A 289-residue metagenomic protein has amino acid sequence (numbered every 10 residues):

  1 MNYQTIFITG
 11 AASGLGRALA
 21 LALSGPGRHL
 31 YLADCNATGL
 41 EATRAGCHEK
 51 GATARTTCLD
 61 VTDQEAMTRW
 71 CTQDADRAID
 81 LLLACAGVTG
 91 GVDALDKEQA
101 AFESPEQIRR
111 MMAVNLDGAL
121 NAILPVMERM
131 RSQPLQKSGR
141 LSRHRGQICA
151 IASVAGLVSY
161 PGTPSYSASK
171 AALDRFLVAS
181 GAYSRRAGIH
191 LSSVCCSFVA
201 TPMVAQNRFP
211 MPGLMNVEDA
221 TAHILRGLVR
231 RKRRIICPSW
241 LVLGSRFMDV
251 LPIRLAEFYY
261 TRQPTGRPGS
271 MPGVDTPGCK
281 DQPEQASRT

Functional and structural regions predicted by a protein language model:
A12-S13: Conserved glycine-rich cofactor-binding loop
R28-A42: Conserved glycine-rich Rossmann-like NAD(P)H-binding loop of the short-chain dehydrogenase/reductase
C85-D93: Conserved NAD(P)H cofactor-binding loop of Rossmann-fold oxidoreductase domains
D93-M112: Substrate-binding pocket helix/loop in short-chain dehydrogenase/reductase
I123, S169: Active-site helix of classical SDR
S153: Residue(s) in the substrate-gating loop at a strand-loop-helix junction that position the organic substrate next
S193, F209-R246: C-terminal helical subdomain
